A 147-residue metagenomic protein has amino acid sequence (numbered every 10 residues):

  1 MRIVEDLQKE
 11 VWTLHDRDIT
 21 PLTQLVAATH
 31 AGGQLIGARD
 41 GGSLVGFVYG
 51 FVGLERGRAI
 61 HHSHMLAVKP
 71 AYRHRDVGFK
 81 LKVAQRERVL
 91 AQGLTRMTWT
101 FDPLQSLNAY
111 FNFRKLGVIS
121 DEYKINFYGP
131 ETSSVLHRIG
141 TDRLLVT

Functional and structural regions predicted by a protein language model:
M1-P70, K124: A conserved beta-strand-loop-helix scaffold within acyl/acetyltransferase catalytic domains
K69-K80, Q92, Q105: Conserved glycine-rich acetyl-CoA-binding loop
V89-L104: Conserved GNAT acetyl-CoA-binding A-motif
L90-A91, F111-G117: Short, surface-exposed basic-aromatic patches at helix termini and helix-loop junctions that form
T100, R114-S134: Conserved catalytic-core motifs of GNAT/GCN5-like acyltransferases
I125, T132-T147: Amphipathic alpha-helical blocks and their helix-capping loop/short-beta junctions
